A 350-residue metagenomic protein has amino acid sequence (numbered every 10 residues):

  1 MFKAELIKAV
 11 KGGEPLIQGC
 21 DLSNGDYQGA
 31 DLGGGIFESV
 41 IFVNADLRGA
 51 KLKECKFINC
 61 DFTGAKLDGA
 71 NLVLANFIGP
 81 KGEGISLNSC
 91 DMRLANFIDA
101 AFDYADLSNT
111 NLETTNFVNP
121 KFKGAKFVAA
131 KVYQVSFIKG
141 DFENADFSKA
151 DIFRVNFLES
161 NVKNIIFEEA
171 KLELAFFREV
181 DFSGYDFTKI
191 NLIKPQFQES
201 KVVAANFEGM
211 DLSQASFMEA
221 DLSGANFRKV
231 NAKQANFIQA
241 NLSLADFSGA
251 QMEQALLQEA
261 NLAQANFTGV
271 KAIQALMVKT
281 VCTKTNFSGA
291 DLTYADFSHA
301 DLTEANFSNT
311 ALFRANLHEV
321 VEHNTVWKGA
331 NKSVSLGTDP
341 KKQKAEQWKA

Functional and structural regions predicted by a protein language model:
M1-A350: Tandem repeat scaffolds
